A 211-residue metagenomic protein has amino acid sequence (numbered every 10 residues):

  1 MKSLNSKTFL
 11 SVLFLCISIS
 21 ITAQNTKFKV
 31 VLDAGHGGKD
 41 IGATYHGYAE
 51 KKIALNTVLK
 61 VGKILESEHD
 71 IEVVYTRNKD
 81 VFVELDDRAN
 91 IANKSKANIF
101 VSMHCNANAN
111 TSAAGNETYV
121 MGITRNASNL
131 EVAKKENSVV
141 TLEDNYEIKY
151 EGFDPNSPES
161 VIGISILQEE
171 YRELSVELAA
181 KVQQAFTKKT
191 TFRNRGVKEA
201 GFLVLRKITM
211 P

Functional and structural regions predicted by a protein language model:
M1-L10: Bacterial N-terminal signal peptides that target proteins for export
S18-S20: N-terminal signal peptide c-region/cleavage motif recognized by signal peptidases
Q24-F153, Q168-A180: Catalytic-core regions of hydrolytic enzymes
V31, G42, N106, S160-P211: Active-site-adjacent mobile loop/cap segments within catalytic or ligand-binding domains
